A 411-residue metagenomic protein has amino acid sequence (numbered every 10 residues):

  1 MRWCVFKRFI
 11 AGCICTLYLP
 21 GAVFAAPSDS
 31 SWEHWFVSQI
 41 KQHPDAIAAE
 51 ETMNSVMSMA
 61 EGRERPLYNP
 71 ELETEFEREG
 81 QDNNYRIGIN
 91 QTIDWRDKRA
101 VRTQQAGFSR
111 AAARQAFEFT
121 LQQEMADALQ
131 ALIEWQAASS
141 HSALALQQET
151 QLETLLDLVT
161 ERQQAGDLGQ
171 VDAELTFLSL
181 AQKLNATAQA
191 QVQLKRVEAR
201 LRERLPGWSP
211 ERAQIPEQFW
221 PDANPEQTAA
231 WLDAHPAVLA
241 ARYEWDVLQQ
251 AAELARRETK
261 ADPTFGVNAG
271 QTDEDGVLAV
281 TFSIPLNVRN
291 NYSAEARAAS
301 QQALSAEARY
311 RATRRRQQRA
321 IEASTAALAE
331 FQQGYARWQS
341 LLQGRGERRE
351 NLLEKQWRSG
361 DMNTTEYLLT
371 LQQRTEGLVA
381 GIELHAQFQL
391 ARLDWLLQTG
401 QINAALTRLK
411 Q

Functional and structural regions predicted by a protein language model:
R2, R8, T120-P236, S324-F331 (+1 more regions): Periplasmic alpha-helical coiled-coil/stalk elements that build and connect Gram-negative outer-membrane
W3-V5, A26-D29, A380-Q411: Acidic, low-complexity, intrinsically disordered peripheral segments
F24-E71, F76, I93, V101 (+9 more regions): Bacterial Sec-pathway N-terminal export signals of envelope proteins
S38-I47, N54-N69, N83, I87-Q105 (+6 more regions): A glycine-/polar-enriched beta->alpha junction
A48-R63, T120, E124-Q147, L152-D157 (+5 more regions): Amphipathic alpha-helical coiled-coil segments
T52, E75-R86, N268-A279: Solvent-exposed loop/turn segments connecting transmembrane beta-strands in outer-membrane beta-barrel proteins
L67-E79, R99-V101, A261-Q271: Transmembrane beta-strand segments that form the barrel wall of outer-membrane beta-barrel proteins
F76-G80, I93, A269-D273, I284-V288 (+1 more regions): Transmembrane beta-strands of outer-membrane beta-barrel pores
